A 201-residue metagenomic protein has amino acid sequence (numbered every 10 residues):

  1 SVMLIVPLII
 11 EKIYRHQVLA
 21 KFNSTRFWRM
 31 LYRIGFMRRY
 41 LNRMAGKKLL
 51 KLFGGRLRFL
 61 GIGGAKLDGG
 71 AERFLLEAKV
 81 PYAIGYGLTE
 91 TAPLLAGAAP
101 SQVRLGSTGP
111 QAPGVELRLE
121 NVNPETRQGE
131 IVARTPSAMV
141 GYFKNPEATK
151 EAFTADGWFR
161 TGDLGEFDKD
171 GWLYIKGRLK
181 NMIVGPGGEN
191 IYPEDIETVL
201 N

Functional and structural regions predicted by a protein language model:
S1-I5, I13-V103, E116: Gly/Ser/Thr-rich phosphate-binding loop
S1-L4, I191-I196: ATP-dependent adenylate-forming carboxylate-activation enzymes
V6-P7, G64, T135, P193: Helix N-cap/beta->alpha junction signal
I13-Y14, G69-A71, G106, R127-Q128 (+3 more regions): Short helix/loop capping segments that flank catalytic or ligand/cofactor-binding pockets
L88, V122-P124: Short polar/acidic secondary-structure junctions
Q111, R118, E125-G185, N190: Conserved ATP-binding/catalytic segment of the ANL
